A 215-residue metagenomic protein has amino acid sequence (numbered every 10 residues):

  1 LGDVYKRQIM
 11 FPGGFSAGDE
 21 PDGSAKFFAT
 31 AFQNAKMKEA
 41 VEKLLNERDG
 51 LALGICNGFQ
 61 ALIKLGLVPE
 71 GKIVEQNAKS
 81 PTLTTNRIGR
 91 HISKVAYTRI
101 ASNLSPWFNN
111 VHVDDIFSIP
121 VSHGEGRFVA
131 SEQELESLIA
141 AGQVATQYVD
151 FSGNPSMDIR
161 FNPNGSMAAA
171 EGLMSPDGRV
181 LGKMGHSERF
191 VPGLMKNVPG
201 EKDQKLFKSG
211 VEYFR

Functional and structural regions predicted by a protein language model:
L1-Y5: Short, small-residue-biased leader/transition segments that mark boundaries at the very start of proteins
R7-G18: N-terminal cofactor/phosphate-binding cores enriched in small/glycine residues, especially glycine-rich loops such as
Q8-I9, D49-A52, G178-L181: Beta-sheet entry/capping signal
M10, G23, L44, S80 (+4 more regions): Generic, low-specificity signal for short hydrophobic/alpha-helical stretches with a mild N-terminal bias, encompassing
M10-P12, G54-C56, P120-S122, M184: Short beta-strand segments
S16-P106: Cysteine-nucleophile active-site neighborhood
V95, I100-R215: C-terminal and late-domain segments of enzyme folds
